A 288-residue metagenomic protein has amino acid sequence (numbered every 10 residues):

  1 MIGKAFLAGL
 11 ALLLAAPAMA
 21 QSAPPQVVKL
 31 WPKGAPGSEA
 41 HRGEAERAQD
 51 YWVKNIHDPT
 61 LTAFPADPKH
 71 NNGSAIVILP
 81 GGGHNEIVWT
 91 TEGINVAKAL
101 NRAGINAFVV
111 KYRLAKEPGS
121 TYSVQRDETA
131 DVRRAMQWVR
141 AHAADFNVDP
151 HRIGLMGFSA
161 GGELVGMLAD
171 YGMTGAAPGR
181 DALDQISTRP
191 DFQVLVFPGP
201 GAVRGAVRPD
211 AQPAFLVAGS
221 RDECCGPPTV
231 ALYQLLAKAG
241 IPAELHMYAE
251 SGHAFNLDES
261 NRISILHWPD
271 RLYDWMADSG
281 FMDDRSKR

Functional and structural regions predicted by a protein language model:
Q21-N71: N-terminal cap/lid segment of alpha/beta-hydrolase-fold proteins
N72-G81: Short beta-strand element of the alpha/beta-hydrolase
V88-W89, N95, R113-N147, E259-I265: Catalytic nucleophile-loop/oxyanion-hole region of alpha/beta-hydrolase and closely related hydrolase-like folds
W89-V109, Q234: Short amphipathic alpha-helix adjacent to the substrate-entry channel of hydrolases
A130-A211: Primarily recognizes the serine-hydrolase "nucleophile elbow" in alpha/beta-hydrolase and SGNH/GDSL folds
L216-A218: Short beta-strand/loop motif that positions the catalytic acidic residue of the alpha/beta-hydrolase fold
E223-A231: Conserved alpha/beta-hydrolase "acid-adjacent" motif
A237-R288: C-terminal catalytic histidine-bearing segment of alpha/beta-hydrolase fold enzymes
